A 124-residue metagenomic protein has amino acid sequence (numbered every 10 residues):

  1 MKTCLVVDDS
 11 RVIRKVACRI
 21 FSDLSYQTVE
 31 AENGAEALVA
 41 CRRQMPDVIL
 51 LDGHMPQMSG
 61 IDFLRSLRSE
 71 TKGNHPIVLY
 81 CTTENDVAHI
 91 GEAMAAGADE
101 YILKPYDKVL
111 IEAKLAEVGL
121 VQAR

Functional and structural regions predicted by a protein language model:
K15-D23: Charged docking surfaces used in two-component/phosphorelay signaling
S25-E32, A40: Short hydrophobic/Thr-rich beta-strand motif most characteristic of the beta2 strand and flanking loop of CheY-like
E32-E36, S59-R65: Acidic catalytic/metal-coordinating carboxylates
Q44-L50: Active-site beta3 strand of CheY-like receiver
M55: Receiver (REC) domain active-site loop signature in two-component systems and cognate sites in sensor histidine kinases
D62, N85-E100, L110: Alpha4 helix (beta4-alpha4-beta5 surface) of REC/receiver domains from two-component response regulators
Y106-L115: C-terminal output helix
